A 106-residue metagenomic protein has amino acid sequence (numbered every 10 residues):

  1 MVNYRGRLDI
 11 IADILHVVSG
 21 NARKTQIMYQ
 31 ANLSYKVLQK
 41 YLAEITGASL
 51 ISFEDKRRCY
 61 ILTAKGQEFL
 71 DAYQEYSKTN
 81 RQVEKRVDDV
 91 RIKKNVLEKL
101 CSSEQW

Functional and structural regions predicted by a protein language model:
M1-A12: Short alpha-helical segments that sit at the start of domains
V17-R23: Short capping segments at the starts of secondary-structure elements
R23-K24, T63: Residues that mark the N-terminal boundary/hinge immediately upstream of a DNA-recognition element
Q26-Q30: A short acidic, leucine-rich amphipathic alpha-helix
N32-G47: Short amphipathic alpha-helical interaction segments
T46-D55: A short, conserved structural fragment
R58-Y73: Basic, amphipathic "hinge/linker" alpha-helix immediately C-terminal to the N-terminal HTH DNA-binding motif
E75-W106: Amphipathic alpha-helical dimerization/coiled-coil segments that flank or bridge DNA-binding/regulatory modules
